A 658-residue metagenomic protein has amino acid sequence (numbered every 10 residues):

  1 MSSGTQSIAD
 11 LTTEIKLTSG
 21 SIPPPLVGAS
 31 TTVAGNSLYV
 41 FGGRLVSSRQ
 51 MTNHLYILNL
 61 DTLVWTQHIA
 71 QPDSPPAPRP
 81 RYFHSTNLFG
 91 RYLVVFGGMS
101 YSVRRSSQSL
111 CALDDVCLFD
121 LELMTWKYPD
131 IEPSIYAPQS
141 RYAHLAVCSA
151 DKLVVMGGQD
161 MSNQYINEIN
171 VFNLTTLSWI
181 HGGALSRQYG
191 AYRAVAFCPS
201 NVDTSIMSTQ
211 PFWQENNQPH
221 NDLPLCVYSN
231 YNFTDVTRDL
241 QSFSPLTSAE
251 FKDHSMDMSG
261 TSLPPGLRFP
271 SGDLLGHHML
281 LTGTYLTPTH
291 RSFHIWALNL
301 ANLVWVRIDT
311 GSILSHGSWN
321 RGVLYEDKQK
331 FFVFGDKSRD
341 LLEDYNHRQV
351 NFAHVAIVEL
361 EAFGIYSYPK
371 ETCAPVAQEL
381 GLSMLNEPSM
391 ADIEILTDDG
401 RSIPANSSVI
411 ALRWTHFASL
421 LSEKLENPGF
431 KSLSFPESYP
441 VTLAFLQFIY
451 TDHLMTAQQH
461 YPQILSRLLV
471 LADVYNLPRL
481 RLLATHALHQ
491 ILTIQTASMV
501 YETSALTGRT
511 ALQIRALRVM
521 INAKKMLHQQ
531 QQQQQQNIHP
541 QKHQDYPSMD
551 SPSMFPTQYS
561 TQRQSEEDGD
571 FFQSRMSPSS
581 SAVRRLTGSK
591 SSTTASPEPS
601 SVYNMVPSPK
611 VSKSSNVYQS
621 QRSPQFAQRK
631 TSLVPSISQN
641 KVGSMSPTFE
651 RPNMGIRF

Functional and structural regions predicted by a protein language model:
M1-S7, N221-D222, H278, C373-L382 (+3 more regions): Fungal intrinsically disordered, low-complexity serine/threonine- and proline-rich regulatory regions
S2-P23, I69, D130, S255: A short helix->beta-strand "capping" segment at the edge of beta-propeller domains
P24-T31, G42, R79-T86, Q139-A146 (+4 more regions): Beta-propeller and closely related beta-sheet repeat lectin domains
A34-T52, G90-S109, S149-Q164, A184 (+7 more regions): Glycine-centered tight turns/hairpins at beta-strand boundaries that repeat across beta-rich repeat domains
T52-V64, S107-T125, I166-S178, V236-A249 (+2 more regions): Beta-propeller blade signature
G183-R193, K252-P270, A301-D327, T372-E379: Conserved blade-ending motifs and adjacent loop-strand segments that build the rim/top face of beta-propeller domains
F352, E359-A405, T451-Q463, S551 (+4 more regions): N-terminal BTB/POZ boundary and linker segment
D392-T493: Canonical BTB/POZ domain core
